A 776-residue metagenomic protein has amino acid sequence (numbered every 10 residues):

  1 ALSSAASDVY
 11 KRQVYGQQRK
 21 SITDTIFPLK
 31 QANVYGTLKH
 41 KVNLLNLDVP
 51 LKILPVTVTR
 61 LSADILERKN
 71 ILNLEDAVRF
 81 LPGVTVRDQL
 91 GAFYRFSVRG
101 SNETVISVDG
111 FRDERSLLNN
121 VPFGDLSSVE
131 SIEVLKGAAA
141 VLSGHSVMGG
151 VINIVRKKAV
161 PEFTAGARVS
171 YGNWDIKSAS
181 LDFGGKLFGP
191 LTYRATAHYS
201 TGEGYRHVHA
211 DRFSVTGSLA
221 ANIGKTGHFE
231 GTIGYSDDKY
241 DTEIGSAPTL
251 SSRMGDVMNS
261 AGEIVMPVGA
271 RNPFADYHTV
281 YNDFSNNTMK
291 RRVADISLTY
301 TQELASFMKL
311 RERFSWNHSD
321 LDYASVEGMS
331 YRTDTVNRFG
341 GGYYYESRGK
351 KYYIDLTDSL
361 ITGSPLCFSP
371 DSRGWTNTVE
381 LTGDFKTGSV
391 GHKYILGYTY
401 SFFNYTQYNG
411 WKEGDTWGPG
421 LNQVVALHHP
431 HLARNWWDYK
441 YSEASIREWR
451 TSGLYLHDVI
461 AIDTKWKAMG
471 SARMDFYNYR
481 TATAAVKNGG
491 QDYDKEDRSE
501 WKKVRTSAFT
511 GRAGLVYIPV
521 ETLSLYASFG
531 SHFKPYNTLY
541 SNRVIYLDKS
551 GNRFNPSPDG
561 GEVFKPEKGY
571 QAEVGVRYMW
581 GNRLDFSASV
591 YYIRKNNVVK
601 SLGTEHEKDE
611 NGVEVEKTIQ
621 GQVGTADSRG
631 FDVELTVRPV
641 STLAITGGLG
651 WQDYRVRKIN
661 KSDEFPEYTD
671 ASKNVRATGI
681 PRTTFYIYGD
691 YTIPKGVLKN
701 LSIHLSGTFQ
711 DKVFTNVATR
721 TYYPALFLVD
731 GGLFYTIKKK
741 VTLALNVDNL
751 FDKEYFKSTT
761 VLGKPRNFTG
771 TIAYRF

Functional and structural regions predicted by a protein language model:
A1-Q13: Single conserved hydrophobic/aromatic residue that forms the stacking wall/gate of nucleotide- or nucleobase-binding
V86, R95, F111-K136, V155-K157: Short acidic/polar hinge/loop motifs at secondary-structure boundaries that mediate gating or recognition
R115, S128-V129, V141-G217, I223-G227 (+1 more regions): Outer-membrane beta-barrel translocator/receptor signature
S218-N222, T226-E303, H318-S372, P419-E443 (+2 more regions): Acidic/polar loop-and-plug regions of large Gram-negative outer-membrane beta-barrel proteins
N222-G224, S372, G391-I395, T399-F403 (+3 more regions): Structural signature of Gram-negative outer-membrane beta-barrels, strongest in the C-terminal barrel of TonB-dependent
E303-A305, K309-S315, S319-S325, V563-R629 (+3 more regions): Membrane-embedded beta-barrel scaffold of Gram-negative outer-membrane proteins
L366, P370, T382, A527 (+2 more regions): Conserved C-terminal beta-signal and adjacent last beta-strands/turns of outer-membrane beta-barrel proteins
Y592-R594, E614-N716: Gram-negative outer-membrane beta-barrel transporters
